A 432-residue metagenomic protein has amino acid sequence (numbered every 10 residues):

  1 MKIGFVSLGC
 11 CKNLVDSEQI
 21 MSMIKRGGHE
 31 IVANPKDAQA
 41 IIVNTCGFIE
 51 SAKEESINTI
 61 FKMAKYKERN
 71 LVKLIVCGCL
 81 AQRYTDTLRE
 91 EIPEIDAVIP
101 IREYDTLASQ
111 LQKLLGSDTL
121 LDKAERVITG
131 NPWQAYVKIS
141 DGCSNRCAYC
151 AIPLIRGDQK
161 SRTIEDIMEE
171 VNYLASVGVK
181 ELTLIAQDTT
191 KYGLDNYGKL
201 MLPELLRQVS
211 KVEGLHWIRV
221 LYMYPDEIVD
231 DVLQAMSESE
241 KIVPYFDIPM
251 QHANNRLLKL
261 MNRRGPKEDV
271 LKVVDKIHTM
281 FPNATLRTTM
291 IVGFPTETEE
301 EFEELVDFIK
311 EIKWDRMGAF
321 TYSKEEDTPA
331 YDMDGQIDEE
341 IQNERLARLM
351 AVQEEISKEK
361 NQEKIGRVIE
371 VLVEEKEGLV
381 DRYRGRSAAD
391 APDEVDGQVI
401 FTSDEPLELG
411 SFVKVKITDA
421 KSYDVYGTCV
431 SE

Functional and structural regions predicted by a protein language model:
M1-Y192, D231, F246, E268-T279 (+5 more regions): Proteins enriched for Cys/Gly/acidic motifs involved in redox and nucleic-acid/cofactor modification
I3, A40-I41, A135, L182 (+7 more regions): Conserved beta-strand core positions
K36-D37, E68, S144, A253 (+3 more regions): Short strand-connecting beta-turns/loops that link adjacent beta-strands
G47-F48, R156, N196-K199, K259-G265 (+1 more regions): Short glycine-enriched, charge-decorated loop/helix-capping segments at active-site entrances that position
L74-G78, R83, P93, S176-E300: Conserved SAM/AdoMet-binding glycine-rich loop
C147, I167, L184, V220 (+7 more regions): Conserved, mostly hydrophobic/aromatic
D332-E432: Terminal RNA-binding accessory module
